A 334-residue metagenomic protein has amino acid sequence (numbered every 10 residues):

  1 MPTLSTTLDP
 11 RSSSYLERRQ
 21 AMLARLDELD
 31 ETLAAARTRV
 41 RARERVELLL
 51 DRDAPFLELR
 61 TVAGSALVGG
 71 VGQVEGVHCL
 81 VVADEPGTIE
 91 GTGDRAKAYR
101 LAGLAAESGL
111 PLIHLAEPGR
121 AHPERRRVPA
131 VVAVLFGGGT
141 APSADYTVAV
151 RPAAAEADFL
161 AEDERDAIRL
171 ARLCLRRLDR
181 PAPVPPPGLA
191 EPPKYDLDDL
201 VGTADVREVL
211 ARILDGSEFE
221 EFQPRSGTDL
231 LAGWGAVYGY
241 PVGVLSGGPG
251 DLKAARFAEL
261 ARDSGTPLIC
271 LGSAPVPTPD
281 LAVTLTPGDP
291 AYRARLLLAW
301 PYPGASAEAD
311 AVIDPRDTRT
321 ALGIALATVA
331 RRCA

Functional and structural regions predicted by a protein language model:
M1-A334: Ligand-binding clefts of soluble mixed alpha/beta catalytic domains
